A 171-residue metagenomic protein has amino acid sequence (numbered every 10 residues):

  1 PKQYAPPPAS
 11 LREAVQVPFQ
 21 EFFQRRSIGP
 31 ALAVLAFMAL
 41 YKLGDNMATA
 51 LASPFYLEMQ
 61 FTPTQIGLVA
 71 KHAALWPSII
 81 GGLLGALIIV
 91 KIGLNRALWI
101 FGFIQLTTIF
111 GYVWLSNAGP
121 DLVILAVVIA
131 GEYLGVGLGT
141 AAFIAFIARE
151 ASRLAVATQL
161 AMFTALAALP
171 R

Functional and structural regions predicted by a protein language model:
K2-A33: Juxtamembrane intracellular "pre-TM" segments in multi-pass secondary transporters
S27-A48, A130: Pair of pore-lining "gating" transmembrane helices in MFS-fold secondary transporters
A50-G67: Short amphipathic helix-loop junctions that connect adjacent transmembrane helices in Major Facilitator Superfamily/SLC
S53, L57, I144-S152: Helix-terminus/helix-capping segments at the ends of transmembrane helices and short amphipathic helices
I80-W99: Helix-to-loop junctions at the C-terminal end of transmembrane segments in multipass secondary transporters
R96-F146: C-terminal transmembrane helical hairpin of 12-TM major facilitator-type secondary transporters
R153-R171: A late C-terminal transmembrane helix in Major Facilitator Superfamily
